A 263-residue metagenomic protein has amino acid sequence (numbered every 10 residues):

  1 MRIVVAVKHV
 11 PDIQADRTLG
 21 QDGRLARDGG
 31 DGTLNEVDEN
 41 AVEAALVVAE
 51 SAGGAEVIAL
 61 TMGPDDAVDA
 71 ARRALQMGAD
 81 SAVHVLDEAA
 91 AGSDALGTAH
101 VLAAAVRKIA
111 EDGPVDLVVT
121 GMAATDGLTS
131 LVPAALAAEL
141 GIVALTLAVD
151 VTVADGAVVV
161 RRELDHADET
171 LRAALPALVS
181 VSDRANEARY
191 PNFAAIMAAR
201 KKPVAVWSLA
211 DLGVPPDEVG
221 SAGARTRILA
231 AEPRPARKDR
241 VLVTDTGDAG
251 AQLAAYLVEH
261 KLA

Functional and structural regions predicted by a protein language model:
M1-A263: N-terminal glycine-rich FAD/FM-binding segment characteristic of electron-transfer flavoproteins
